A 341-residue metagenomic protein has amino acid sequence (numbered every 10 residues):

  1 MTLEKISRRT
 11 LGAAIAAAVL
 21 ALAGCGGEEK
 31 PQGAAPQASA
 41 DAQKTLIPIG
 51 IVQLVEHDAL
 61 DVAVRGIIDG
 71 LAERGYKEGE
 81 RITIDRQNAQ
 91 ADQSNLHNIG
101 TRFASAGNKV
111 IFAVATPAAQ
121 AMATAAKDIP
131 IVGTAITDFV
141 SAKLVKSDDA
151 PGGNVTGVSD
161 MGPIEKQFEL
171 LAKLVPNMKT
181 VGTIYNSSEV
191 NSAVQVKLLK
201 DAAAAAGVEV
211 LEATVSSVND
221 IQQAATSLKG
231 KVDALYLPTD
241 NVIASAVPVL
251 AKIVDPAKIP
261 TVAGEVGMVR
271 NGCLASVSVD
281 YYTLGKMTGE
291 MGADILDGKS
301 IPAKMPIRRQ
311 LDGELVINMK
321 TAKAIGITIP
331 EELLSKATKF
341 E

Functional and structural regions predicted by a protein language model:
T2-R8, G12-I15, A21-E341: Short hydrophobic alpha-helices and adjacent helix-cap/hinge residues
